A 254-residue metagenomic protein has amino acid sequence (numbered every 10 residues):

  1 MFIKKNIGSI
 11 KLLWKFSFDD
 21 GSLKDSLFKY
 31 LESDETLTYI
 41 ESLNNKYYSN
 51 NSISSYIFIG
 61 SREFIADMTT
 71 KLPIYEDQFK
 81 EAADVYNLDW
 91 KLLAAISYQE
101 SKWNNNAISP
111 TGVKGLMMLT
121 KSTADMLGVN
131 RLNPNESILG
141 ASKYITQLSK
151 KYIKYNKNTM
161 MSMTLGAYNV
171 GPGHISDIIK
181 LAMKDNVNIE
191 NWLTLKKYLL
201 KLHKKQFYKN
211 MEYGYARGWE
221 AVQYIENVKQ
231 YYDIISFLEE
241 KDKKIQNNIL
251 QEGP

Functional and structural regions predicted by a protein language model:
M1-G8, M117: Short beta-strand->loop
I10-S52, T70-P73, I225, Y231-L238: Extended ligand-binding regions for polar small-molecule ligands
L12-F16, S22-S26, T164-I235: Catalytic and substrate-binding regions of cell-wall glycan-acting enzymes that process beta-1,4-linked
L12-S17, K29, R62-T70, F79-A82 (+5 more regions): Second-shell loop/turn segments in exported
N51-K102, N135-I138, Y152-I153, E240 (+2 more regions): Export/targeting segments at the very N-terminus of extracytoplasmic proteins
I53-I59, S101-P110, L148-K154, V170-K184: Secretory-pathway/luminal and periplasmic proteins that interact with or process carbohydrate-rich
N106-N130, N135-Q147, V228: Substrate-binding/active-site groove segments that recognize and process beta-1,4-linked N-acetyl-hexosamine
Q223-P254: Low-complexity, Gly/Ser/Thr/Pro-rich intrinsically disordered linker/tail segments
